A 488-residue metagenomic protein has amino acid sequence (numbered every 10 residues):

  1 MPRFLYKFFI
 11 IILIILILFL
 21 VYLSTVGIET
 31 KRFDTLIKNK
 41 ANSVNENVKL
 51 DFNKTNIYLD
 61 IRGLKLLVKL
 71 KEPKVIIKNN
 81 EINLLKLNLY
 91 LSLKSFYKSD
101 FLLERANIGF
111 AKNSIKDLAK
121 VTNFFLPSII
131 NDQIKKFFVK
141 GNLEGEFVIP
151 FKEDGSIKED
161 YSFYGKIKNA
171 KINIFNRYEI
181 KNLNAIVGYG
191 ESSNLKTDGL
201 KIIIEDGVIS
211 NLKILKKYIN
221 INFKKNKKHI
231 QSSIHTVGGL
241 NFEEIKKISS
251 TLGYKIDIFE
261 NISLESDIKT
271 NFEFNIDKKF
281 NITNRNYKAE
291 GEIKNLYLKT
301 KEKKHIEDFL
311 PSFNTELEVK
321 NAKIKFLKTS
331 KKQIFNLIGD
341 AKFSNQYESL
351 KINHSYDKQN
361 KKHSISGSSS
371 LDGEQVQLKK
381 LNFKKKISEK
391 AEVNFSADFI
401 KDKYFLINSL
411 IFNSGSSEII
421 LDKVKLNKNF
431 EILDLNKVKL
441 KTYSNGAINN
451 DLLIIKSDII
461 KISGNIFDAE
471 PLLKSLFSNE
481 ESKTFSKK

Functional and structural regions predicted by a protein language model:
M1-L16: N-terminal Sec-pathway targeting helices
F4-Y6, T30-L64, N88-K488: Membrane-proximal interfacial segments on either side of biological membranes
L13, K69-K71: Structural signature for solvent-exposed beta-strand/loop edge elements and short helix-capping sites, enriched
L16-D34: Membrane-interface motif at the C-terminal end of an N-terminal transmembrane signal
P73-K78: Asp/Glu-centered strand-loop micro-motifs enriched in Gly/Pro and often flanked by an aromatic residue
